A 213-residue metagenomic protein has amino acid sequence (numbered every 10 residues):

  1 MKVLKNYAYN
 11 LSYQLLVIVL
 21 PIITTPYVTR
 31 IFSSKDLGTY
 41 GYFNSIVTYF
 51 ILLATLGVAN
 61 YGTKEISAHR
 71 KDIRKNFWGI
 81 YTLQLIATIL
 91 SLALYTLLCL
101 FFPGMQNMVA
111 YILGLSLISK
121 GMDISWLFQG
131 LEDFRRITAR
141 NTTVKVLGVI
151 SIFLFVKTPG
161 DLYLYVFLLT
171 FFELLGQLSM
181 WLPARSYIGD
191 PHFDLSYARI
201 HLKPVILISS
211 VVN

Functional and structural regions predicted by a protein language model:
K2-A59, G148-V149, L169, E173 (+1 more regions): Signature of the first transmembrane helix
V3, R135-T138, L162-L164, L169 (+1 more regions): Interhelical loop/hinge segments that connect adjacent transmembrane helices in multipass membrane
N6-V17, F43, T48-C99: Membrane-water interface segments that mark the loop-to-transmembrane alpha-helix transition
I22, P26, L53-L56, L92-L100 (+2 more regions): Membrane-embedded alpha-helical segments of multi-pass transporters/permeases
T29-L37, F101-V109, E132-R135, T142 (+1 more regions): Membrane-interface helix-loop junctions in multi-pass transport and translocation proteins
F32-F43, A68-G79, L90-I118, T158-Y165: Membrane-interface helix-capping segments at transmembrane helix termini in multi-pass transporters
Y49-L53, L97, F102-F128, P204-L207: Alpha-helical transmembrane segments of multi-pass membrane proteins
E65, R70, L117-N141: Membrane-interface junctions at transmembrane-helix termini in multi-pass inner-membrane proteins
